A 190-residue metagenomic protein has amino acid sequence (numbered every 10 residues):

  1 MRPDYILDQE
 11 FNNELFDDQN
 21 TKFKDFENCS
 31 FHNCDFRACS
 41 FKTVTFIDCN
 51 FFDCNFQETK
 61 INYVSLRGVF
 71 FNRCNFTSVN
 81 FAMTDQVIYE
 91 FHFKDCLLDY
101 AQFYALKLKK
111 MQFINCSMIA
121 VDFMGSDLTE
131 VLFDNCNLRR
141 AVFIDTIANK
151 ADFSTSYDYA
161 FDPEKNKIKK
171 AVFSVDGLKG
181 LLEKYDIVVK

Functional and structural regions predicted by a protein language model:
M1-K190: Tandem repeat scaffolds
